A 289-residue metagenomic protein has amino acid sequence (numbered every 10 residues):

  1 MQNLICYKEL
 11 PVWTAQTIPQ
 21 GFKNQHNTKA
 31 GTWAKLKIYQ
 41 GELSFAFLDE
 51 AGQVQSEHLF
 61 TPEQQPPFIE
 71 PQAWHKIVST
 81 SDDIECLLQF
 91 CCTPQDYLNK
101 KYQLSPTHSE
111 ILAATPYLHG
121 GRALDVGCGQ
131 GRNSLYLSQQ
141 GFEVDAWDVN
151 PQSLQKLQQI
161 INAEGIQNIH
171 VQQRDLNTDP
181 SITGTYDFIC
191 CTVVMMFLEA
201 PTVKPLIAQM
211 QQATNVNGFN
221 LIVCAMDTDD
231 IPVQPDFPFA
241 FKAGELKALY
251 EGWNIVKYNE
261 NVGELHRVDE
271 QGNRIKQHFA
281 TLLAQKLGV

Functional and structural regions predicted by a protein language model:
V12-G31: Conserved short histidine dyad/triad with adjacent acidic residue
K23, W74, C92-L118, L124 (+3 more regions): Class I (Rossmann-like) S-adenosyl-L-methionine-dependent methyltransferase catalytic domain, capturing the SAM-binding
A34-S44: Short, conserved beta-strand element in jelly-roll/cupin
A51-P71: Short acidic-glycine-tyrosine-enriched beta hairpin
E70-C92: Ligand-binding loop in jelly-roll beta-barrel domains
S181-I189: A short acidic, Gly/Pro-enriched loop at the edge of an enzyme's catalytic core that lines a small-molecule cofactor
C191-V194: A short beta-strand submotif of the Rossmann-like class I SAM-dependent methyltransferase core that lines
K204-V216: A short glycine-rich, Lys/Arg-flanked "PGG" loop and its adjoining helix->strand segment in the class I
